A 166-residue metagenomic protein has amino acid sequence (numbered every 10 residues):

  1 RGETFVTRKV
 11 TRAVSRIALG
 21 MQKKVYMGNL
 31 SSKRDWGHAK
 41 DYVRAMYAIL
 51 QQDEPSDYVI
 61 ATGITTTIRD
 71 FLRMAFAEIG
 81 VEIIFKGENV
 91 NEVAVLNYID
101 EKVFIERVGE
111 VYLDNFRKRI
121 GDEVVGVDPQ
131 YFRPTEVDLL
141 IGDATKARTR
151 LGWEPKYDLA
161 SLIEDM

Functional and structural regions predicted by a protein language model:
G2-M166: C-terminal substrate-binding subdomain of Rossmann-fold SDR/epimerase-dehydratase oxidoreductases
